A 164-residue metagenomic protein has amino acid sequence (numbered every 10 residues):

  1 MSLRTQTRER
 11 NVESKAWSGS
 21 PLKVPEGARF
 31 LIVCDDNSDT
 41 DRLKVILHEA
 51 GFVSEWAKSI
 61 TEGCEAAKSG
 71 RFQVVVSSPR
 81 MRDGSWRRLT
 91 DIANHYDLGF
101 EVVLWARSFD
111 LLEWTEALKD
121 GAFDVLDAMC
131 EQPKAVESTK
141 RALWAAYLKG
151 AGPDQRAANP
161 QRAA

Functional and structural regions predicted by a protein language model:
M1-I46, V136-A164: Non-catalytic signal-transmission and effector/linker regions of two-component phosphorelay proteins
D35, W105-F109, M129: Conserved active-site segment of CheY-like receiver
V45-L47, A66, E116: Alpha-helical interaction/dimerization surfaces of two-component signaling modules
W56-V74, S78, R82: Acidic, metal-coordinating helix/loop segments flanking the phosphotransfer/catalytic sites of two-component signaling
V75, V102, V125-L126: Two-component signal transduction core modules
R87-G99: Short amphipathic alpha-helix used as the core "switch/output" element in two-component signaling
R88, A106-V125: Alpha4 helix (beta4-alpha4-beta5 surface) of REC/receiver domains from two-component response regulators
L111, M129-V136: Conserved two-component signaling phosphotransfer/partner-docking surface
